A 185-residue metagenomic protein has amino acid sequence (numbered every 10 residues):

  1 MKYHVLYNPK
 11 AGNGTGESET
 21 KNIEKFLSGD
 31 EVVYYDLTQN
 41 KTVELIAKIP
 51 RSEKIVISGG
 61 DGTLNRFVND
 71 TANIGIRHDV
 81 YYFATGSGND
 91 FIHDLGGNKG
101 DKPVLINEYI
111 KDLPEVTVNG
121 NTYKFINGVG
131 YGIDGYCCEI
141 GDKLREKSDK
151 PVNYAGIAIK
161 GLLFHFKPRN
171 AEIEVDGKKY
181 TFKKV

Functional and structural regions predicted by a protein language model:
M1-S58, N65, N69-I76: ATP/NTP phosphate-donor binding region
H4-Y7, Y35-L37, N73-V185: Catalytic core of DAGKc-family lipid kinases
S58-G59, F83: Structural motif
G59-G60, G130: Helix N-cap/beta->alpha junction signal
G62-N65, N69, N89, H93: N-terminal, well-ordered alpha-helical segments
